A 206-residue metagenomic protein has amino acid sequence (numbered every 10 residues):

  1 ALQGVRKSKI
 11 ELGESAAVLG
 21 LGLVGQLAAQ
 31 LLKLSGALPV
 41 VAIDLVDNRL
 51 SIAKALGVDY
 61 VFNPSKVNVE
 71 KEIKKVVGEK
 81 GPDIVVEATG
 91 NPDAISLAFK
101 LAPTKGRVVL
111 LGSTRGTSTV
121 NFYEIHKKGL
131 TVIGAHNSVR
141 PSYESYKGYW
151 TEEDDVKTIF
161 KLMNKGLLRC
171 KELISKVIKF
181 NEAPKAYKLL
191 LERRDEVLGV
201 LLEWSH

Functional and structural regions predicted by a protein language model:
A1-V67, K71: Mid-domain Rossmann-like dinucleotide-binding core that forms the NAD(H)/NADP(H) cofactor-binding site
S8-E11, S51, L56-I133: Glycine-rich cofactor phosphate-binding loops and adjacent beta1-alpha1 units of small-molecule cofactor enzyme domains
V40-D44, L110, A135: Short beta-strand "acidic-cap" motif of Rossmann-like dinucleotide-binding folds
D47, V67, E79, P92 (+4 more regions): Electropositive phosphate-/nucleotide-binding environments in soluble metabolic enzymes
E70-K75, E79, V120-I174, K185: C-terminal substrate-binding/catalytic core of Rossmann-like NAD(P)-dependent dehydrogenases/reductases
E79, V109, S113-T114, S118 (+3 more regions): C-terminal capping/lid region of NAD(P)-dependent oxidoreductase domains
G90, T114-R115, N137-R140, V177 (+1 more regions): Glycine-rich beta-alpha junction loops
